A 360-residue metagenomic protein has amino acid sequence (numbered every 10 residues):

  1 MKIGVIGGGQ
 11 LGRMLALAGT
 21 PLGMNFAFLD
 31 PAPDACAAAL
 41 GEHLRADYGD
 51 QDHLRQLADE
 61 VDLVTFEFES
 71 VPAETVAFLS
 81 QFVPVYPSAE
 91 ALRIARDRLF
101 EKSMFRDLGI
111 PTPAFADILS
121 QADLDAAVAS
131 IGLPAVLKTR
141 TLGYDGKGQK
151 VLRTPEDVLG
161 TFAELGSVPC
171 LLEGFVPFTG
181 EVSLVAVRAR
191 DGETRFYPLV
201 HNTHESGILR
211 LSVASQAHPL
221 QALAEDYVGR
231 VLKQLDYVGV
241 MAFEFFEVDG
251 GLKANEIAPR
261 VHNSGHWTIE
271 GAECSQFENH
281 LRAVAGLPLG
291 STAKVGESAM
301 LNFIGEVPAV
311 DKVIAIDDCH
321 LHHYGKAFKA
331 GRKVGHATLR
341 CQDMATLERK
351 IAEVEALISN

Functional and structural regions predicted by a protein language model:
M1, P113, K147, G180-V182 (+6 more regions): Change "...and in nucleic-acid phosphodiester-cleaving endonucleases..." to "...and in nucleic-acid processing enzymes
M1-F100, D107, A122: ATP-binding N-terminal substructure of ATP-dependent carboxylate-amine bond-forming enzymes
I94-S183, V187-Q234, A315, E355: Active-site nucleotide/adenylate-binding loops and adjacent lid/helix of ATP-dependent enzymes
A114, P134-V136, P169-E173, M241-A242 (+2 more regions): A short linear hydrophobic-aromatic micro-motif
A186-R190, F245-D249, G325: Short, low-complexity Ser/Thr-rich regulatory SLiMs
L223-F243, V248-D249, A258-E306: Active-site "cap" helix and flanking loop/linker of ATP-utilizing ligase/carboxylase catalytic domains
R282-N360: Peripheral (often C-terminal) accessory segments that flank ATP-dependent C-N-forming ligase machineries
